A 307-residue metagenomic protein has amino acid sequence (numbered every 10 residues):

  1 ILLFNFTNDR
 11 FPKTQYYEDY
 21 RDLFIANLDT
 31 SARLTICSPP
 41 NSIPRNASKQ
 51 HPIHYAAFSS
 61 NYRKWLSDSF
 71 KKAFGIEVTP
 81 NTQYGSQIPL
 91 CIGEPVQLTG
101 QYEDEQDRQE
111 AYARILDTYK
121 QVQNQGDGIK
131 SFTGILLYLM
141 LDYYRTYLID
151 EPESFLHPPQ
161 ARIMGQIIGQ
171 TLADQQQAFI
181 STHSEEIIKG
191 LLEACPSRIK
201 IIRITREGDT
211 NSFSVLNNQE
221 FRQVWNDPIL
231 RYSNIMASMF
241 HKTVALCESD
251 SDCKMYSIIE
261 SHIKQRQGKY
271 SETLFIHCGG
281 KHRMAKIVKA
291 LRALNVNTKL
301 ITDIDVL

Functional and structural regions predicted by a protein language model:
T7-P12, Y16-F132, L137-T146, P158: Extended helical coiled-coil dimerization/tether regions that scaffold and oligomerize large DNA-maintenance assemblies
L66-V78, I168, L191, E260-K264 (+1 more regions): Hydrophobic, Leu/Ile/Phe/Ala-enriched alpha-helical segments that form helix-helix packing faces
E77, Q177, N297: Residue-level detector of anion-binding/catalytic polar loops
Q83, Y138, Y144, P152 (+6 more regions): An acidic- and aromatic-residue-enriched active-site/binding cleft used to recognize and process polar
Q101-A237, K254: Switch/communication elements of ASCE P-loop NTPase nucleotide-binding domains
K189, I204-L307: Acidic, divalent-metal-binding catalytic cores of TOPRIM and closely related two-metal-ion phosphodiester/pyrophosphate
